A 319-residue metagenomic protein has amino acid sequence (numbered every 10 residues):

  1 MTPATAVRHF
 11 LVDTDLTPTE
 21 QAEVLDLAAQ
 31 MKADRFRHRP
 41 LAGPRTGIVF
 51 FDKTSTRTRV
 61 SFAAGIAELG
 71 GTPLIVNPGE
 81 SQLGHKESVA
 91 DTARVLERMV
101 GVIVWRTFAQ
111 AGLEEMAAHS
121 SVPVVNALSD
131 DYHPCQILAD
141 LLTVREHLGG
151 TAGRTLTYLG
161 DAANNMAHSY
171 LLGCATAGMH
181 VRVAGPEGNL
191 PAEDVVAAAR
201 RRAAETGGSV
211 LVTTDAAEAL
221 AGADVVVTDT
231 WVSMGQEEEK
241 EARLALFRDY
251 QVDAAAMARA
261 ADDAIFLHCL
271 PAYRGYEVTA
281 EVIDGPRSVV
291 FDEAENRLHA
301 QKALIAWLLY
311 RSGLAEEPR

Functional and structural regions predicted by a protein language model:
M1-V60, A64, Y132: Positively charged, low-complexity intrinsically disordered leader regions
T46-G47, F51-M99: Active-site cofactor/substrate anionic-group-binding motifs, chiefly glycine- and Lys/Arg-rich phosphate-binding loops
D52-A64, G149-T228: Glycine-rich phosphate/diphosphate-binding loop of Rossmann-like nucleotide-binding domains
L74-L96, A117-H119, Y170-G173, P191-E205: Active-site-proximal loop->helix
G101-G173, H268: Anion-binding alpha/beta catalytic cores of soluble intermediary-metabolism enzymes, centered on
R200-E281: Rossmann-like adenosine-cofactor binding region
D263-A264, C269-R319: Adenosine-phosphate binding glycine-rich loop
